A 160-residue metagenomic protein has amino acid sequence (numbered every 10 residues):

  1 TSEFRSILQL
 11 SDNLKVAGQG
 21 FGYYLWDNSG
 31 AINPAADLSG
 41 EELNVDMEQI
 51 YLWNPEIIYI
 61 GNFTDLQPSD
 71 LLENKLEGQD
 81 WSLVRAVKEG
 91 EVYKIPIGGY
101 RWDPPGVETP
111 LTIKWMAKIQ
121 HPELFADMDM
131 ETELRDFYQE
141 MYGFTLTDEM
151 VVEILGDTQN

Functional and structural regions predicted by a protein language model:
T1-N160: N-terminal ligand-binding lobe of clamshell/alpha-beta domains
